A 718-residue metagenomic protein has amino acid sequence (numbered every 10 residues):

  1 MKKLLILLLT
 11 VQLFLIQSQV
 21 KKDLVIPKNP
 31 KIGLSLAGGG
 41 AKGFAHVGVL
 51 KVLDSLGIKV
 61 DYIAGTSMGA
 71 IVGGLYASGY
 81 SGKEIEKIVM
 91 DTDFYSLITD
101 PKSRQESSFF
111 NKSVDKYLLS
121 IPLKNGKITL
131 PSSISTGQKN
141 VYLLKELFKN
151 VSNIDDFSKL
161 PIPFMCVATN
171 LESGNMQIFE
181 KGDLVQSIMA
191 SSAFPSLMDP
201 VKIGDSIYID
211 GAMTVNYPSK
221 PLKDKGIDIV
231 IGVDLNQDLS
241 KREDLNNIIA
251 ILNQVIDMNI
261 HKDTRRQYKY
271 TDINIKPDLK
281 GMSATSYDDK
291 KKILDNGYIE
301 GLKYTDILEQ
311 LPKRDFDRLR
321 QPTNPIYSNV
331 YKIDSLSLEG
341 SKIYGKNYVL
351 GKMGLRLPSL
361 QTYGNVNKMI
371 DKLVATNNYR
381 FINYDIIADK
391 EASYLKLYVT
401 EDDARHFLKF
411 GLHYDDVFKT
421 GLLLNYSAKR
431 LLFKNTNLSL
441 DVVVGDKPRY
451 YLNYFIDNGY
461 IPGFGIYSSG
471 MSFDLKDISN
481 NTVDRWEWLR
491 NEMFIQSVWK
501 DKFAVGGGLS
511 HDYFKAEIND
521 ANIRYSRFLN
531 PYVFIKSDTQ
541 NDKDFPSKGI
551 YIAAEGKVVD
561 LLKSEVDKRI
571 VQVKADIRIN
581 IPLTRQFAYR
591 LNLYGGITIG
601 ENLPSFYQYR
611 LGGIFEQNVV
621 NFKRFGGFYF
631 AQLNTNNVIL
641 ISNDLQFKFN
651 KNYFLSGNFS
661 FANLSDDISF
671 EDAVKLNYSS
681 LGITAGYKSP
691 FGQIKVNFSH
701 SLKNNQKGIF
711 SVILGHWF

Functional and structural regions predicted by a protein language model:
M1-V25: Bacterial Sec-dependent N-terminal signal peptides
Q19-T66, G74-D371, A375-I387, S393 (+1 more regions): Patatin-like phospholipase
L245, K476-I478, E517-A521, V566 (+2 more regions): Outer-membrane beta-barrel and related beta-rich outer-membrane complex signature in Gram-negative bacteria
G364, M369, N383-D544, I614-K623 (+2 more regions): Gram-negative/organellar outer-membrane beta-barrel architecture
F410-L412, P531-N650: C-terminal outer-membrane beta-barrel translocator/porin domains of Gram-negative envelope proteins and their
S469-F473, S510-F514, E555-L561, G596-T598 (+1 more regions): Short glycine-rich beta-strand segments
Q646-Y678: C-terminal hydrophobic structural anchor segments that stabilize assembly/packing rather than catalytic chemistry
